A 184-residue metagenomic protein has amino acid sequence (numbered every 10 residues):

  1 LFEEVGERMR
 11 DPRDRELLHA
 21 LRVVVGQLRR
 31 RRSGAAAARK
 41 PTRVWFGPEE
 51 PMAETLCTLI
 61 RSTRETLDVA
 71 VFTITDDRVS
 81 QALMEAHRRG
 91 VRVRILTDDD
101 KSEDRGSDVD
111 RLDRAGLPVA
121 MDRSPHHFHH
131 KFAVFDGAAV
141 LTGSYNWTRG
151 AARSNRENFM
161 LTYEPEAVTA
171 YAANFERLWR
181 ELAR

Functional and structural regions predicted by a protein language model:
L1-E54, T75, K101-D104, V109-D110 (+3 more regions): Short, small/polar-rich loop/turn modules that mediate ligand/substrate recognition or access, typified
W45, A120-D122: General small-molecule cofactor/ligand-binding pocket signal
E49, F72-T73, D98-K101, P125 (+1 more regions): Short beta->alpha junction loops/turns
L56-L117: Primarily the HKD phosphodiesterase
D100-D104, H126-F128, T148-G150, V168: Short gly/pro/ser/thr-enriched loop/turn and capping motifs at secondary-structure boundaries
K131-V134, M160: Short beta-strand scaffold segments in enzyme catalytic cores
V140-R184: Signature of lipid phosphatidyltransferase scaffolds
